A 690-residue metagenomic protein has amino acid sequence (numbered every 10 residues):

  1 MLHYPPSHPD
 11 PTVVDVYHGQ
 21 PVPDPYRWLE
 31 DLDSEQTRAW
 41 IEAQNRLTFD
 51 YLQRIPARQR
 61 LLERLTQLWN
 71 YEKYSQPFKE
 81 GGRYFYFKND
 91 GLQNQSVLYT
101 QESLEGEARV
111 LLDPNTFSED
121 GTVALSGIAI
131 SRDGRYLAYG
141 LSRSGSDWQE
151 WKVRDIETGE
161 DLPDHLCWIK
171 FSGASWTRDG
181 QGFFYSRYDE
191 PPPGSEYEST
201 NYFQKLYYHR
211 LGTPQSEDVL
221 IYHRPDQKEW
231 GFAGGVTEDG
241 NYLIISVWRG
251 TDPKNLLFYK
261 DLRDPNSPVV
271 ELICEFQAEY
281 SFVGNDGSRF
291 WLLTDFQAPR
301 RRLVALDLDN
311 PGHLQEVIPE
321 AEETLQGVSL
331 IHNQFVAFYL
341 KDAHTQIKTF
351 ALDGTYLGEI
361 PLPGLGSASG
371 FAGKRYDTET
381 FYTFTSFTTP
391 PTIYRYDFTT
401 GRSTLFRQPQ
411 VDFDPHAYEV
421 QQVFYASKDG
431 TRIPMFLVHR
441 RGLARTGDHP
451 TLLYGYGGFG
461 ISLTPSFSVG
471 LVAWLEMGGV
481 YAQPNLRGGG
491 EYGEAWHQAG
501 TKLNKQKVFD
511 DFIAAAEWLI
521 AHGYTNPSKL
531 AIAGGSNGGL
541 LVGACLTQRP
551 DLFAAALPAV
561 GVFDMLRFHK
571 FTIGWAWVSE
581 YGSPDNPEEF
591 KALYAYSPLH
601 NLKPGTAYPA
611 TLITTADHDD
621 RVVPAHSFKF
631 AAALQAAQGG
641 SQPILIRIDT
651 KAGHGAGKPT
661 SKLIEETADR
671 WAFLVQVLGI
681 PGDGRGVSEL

Functional and structural regions predicted by a protein language model:
E35-A129, G140, W230-D261, N266-N285 (+8 more regions): Non-catalytic accessory segments flanking enzyme active sites
Y84, G134-L137, F183, L243 (+3 more regions): Hydrophobic beta-strand positions that form the internal "hydrophobic ladder" of WD40/Gbeta-like beta-propeller blades
T100-Q101, K152-I156, T200-G212, L257-L262 (+2 more regions): Beta-propeller blade signature
P114, I156-W168, T213-P225, R263-I273 (+2 more regions): Blade-edge beta-strand/turn elements of extracellular beta-propeller and related beta-sheet repeat scaffolds
N115-S131, Y139-S146, E160-P163, Y396-R402 (+6 more regions): Cap/lid segment of the alpha/beta-hydrolase catalytic domain
S142-R143, S186-Y202: Short, conserved, GDST-rich strand-edge loop motifs in beta-rich repeat architectures
Q204-W248: Polar, glycine-rich mid-to-C-terminal structural blocks that act as macromolecule-binding/assembly scaffolds
Q483-L690: Active-site-proximal cap/loop segments of hydrolase catalytic domains
